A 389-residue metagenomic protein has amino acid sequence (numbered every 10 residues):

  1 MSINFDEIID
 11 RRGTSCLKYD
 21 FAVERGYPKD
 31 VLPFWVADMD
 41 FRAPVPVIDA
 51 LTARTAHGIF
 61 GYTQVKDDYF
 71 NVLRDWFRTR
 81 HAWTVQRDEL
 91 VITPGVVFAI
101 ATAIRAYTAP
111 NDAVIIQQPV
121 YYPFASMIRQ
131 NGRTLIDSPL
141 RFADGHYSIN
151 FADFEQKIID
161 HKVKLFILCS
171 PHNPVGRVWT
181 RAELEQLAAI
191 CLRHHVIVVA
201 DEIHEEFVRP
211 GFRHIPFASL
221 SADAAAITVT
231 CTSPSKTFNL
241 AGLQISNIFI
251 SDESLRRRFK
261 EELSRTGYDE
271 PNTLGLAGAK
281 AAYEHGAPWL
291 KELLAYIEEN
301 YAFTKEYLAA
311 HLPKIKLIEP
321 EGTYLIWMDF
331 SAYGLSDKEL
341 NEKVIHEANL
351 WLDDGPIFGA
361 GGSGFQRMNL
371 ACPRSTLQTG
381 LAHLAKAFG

Functional and structural regions predicted by a protein language model:
M1-K18, Y27-D30: Conserved PLP-binding active-site segment in aminotransferase class I/II-type PLP enzymes
I3-N4, G26-L32, A37-A53, V85-G389: PLP-dependent class I/II
S15-D20, S138-F142: Short regulatory "switch" loops immediately downstream of catalytic or recognition motifs within protein catalytic
A22-K29, D75: Short aromatic-glycine motifs in intrinsically disordered, low-complexity regions
W35-D38, T52-F70: A glycine-/small-polar-enriched, mobile loop at the entrance of the PLP active site in fold-type I
G61-P94: Conserved N-terminal alpha-helix of the aminotransferase class I/II PLP-enzyme fold
